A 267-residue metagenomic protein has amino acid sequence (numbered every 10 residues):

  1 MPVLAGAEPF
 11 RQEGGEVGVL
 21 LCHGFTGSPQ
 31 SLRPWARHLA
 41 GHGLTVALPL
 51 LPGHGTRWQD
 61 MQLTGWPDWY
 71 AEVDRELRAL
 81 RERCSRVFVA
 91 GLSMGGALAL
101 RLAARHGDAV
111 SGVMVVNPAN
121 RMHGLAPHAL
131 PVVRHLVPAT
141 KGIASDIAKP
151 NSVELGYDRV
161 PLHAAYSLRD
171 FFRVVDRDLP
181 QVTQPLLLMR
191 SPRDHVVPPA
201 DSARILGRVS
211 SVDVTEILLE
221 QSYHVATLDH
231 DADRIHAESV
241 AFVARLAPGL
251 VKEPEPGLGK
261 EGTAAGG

Functional and structural regions predicted by a protein language model:
V3-R57: Short, surface-exposed "cap/lid" segments of acyl-processing enzymes
W35, Q184, P198-G207: Short alpha-helix in the alpha/beta-hydrolase fold that links the catalytic acid
R57-R83, F88: Catalytic nucleophile-loop/oxyanion-hole region of alpha/beta-hydrolase and closely related hydrolase-like folds
G91-G95, A99: Gly/Ala-rich beta-loop-alpha elbow adjacent to hydrolase catalytic centers
M114-H123: Active-site nucleophile loop of the alpha/beta-hydrolase fold
V182, L188-R190, D194: Short beta-strand/loop motif that positions the catalytic acidic residue of the alpha/beta-hydrolase fold
V209-V225: Catalytic histidine neighborhood in serine/cysteine hydrolases with alpha/beta-hydrolase-type architecture
Q221-G267: Catalytic active-site module of serine/aspartate enzymes centered on a nucleophile-bearing elbow/loop
